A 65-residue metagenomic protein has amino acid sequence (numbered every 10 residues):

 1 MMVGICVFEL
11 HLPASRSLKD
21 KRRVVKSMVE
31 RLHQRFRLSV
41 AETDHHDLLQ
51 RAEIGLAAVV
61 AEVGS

Functional and structural regions predicted by a protein language model:
M1-A14, S27-S65: N-terminal intrinsically disordered, cationic/polar leader segments that include organellar targeting peptides
K21: C-terminal binding/interaction regions
